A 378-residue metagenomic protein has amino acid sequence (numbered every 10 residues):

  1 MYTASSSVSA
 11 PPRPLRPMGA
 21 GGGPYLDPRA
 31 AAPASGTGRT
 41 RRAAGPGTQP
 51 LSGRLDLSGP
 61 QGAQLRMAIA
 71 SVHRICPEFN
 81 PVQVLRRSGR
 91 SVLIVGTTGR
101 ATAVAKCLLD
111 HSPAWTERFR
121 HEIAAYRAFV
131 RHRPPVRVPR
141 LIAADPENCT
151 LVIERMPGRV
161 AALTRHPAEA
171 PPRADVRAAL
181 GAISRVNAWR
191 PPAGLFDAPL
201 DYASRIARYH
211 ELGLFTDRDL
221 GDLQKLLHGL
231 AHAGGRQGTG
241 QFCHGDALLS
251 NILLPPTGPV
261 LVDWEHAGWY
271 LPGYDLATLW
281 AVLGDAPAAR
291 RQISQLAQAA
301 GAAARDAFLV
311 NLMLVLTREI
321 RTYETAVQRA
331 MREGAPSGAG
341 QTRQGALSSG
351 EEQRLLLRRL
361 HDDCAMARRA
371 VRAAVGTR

Functional and structural regions predicted by a protein language model:
Y2-Q83: Juxta-kinase regulatory segment immediately upstream of eukaryotic protein kinase catalytic domains
P11-R16, G22-Y25, R291, Q298 (+1 more regions): ATP/Mg2+ or Mg2+-diphosphate-binding catalytic cores that bind nucleotide phosphates or diphosphates via glycine-rich
A63-C76, W189-H244, D362-D363, A367-V375: An alpha-helical support segment within catalytic cores of ATP-dependent transferases
R74-T98: ATP-binding glycine-rich phosphate-binding loop
R90-R120: ATP-binding glycine-rich loop module of kinase domains
H132, R159-A198: Conserved kinase catalytic-core helix
R140-C149: Short beta-strand micro-motifs within the conserved protein kinase catalytic domain, predominantly in the N-lobe
G273-A302, L312-R332: Active-site activation/catalytic loop segments of kinase-like enzymes and analogous catalytic loops in related
